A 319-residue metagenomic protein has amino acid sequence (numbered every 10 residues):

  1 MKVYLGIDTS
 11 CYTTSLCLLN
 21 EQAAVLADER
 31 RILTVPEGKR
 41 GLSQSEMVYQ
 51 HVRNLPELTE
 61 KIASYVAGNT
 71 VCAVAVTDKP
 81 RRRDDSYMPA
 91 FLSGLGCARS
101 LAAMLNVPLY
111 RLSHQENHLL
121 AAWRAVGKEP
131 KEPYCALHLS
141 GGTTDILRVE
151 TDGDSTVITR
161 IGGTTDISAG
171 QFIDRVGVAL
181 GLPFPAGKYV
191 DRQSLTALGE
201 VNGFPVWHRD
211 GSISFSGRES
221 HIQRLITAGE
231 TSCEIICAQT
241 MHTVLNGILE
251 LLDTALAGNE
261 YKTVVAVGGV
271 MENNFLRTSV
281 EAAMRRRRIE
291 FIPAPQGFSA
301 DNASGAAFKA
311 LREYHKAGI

Functional and structural regions predicted by a protein language model:
M1-K2, V107-C135, F308-A310: Conserved phosphate-binding catalytic cores of ATP/NTP-utilizing and phosphoryl-transfer enzymes
M1-L26, P133-E150: Gly/Thr-rich phosphate-binding beta-strand-loop-beta motif of the actin/hexokinase/Hsp70
S10-Y49, S155-R160, P293: Short glycine-rich, Thr/Ser-proximal phosphate-binding strand/loop in the N-terminal lobe of ATP-dependent enzymes
E60-A98, A103: Short beta-strand-loop/turn "lid" adjacent to the catalytic site in phosphate-handling enzymes
V76-K79, S140-G142, V265-N273: Glycine-rich beta-strand-to-loop/alpha-helix junction loops that act as flexible
S113-E116, E150-L198, S220, L225-G229: Glycine-rich phosphate-binding loop plus the immediately following alpha-helix
H118-A121, A294-I319: Glycine-rich phosphate-binding/hydrolytic loop that grips phosphoryl groups
K188, R192-V264, V270-R287, L311-A317: A contiguous, well-structured pocket-lining segment that forms one wall/lid of small-molecule binding clefts in soluble
